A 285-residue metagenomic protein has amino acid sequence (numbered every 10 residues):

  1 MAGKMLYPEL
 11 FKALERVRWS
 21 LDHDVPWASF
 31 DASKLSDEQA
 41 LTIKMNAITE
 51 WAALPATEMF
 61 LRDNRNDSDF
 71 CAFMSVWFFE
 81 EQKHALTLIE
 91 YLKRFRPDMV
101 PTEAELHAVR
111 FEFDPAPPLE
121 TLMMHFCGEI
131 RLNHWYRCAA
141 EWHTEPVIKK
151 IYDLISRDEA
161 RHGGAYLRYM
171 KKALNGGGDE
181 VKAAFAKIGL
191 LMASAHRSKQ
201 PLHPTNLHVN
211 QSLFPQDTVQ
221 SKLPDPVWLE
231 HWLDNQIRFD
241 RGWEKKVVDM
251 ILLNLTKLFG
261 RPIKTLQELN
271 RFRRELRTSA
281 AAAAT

Functional and structural regions predicted by a protein language model:
M1-T285: Non-heme di-metal
